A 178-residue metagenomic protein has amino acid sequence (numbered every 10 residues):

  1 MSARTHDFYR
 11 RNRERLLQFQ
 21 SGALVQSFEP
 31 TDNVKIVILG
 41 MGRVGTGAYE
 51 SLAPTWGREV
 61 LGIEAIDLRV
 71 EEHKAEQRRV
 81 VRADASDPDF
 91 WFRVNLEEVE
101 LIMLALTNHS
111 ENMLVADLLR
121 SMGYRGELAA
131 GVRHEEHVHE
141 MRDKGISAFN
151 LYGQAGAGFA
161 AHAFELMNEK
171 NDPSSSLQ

Functional and structural regions predicted by a protein language model:
M1-Q178: Cytosolic regulatory regions of ion transport systems
